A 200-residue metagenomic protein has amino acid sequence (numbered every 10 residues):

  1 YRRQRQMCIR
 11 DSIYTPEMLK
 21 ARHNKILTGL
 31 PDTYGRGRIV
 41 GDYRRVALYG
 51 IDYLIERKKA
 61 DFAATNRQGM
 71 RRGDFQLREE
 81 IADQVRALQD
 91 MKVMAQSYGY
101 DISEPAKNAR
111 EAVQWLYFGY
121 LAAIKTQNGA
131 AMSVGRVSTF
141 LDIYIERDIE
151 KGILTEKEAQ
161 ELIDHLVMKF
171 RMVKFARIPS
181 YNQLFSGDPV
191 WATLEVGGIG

Functional and structural regions predicted by a protein language model:
Y1-I9: Single conserved hydrophobic/aromatic residue that forms the stacking wall/gate of nucleotide- or nucleobase-binding
D11-G200: Mature, well-folded catalytic/scaffold domains that follow N-terminal targeting or propeptide regions
